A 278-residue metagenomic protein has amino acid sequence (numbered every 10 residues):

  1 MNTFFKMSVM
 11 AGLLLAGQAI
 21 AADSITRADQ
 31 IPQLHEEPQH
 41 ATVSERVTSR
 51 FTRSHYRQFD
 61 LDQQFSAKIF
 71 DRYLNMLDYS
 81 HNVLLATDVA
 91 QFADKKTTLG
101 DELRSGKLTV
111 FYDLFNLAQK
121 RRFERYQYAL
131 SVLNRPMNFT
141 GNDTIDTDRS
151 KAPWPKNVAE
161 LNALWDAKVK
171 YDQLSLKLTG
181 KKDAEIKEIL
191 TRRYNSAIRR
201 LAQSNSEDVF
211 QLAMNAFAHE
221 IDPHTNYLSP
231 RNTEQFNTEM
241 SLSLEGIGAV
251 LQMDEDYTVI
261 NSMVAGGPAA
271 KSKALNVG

Functional and structural regions predicted by a protein language model:
N2-F4, A21-G278: Flexible, low-complexity junctional segments that flank or bridge functional domains
S8-A16: Bacterial N-terminal signal peptides
